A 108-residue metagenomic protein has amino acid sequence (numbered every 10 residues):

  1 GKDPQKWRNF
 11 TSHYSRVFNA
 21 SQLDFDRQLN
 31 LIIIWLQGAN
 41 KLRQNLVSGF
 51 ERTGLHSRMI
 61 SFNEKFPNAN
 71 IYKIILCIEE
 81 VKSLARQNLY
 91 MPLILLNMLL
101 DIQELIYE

Functional and structural regions predicted by a protein language model:
G1-A69, L76-E108: AAA+ P-loop NTPase domains with strong preference for DNA replication initiators and clamp-loader complexes
